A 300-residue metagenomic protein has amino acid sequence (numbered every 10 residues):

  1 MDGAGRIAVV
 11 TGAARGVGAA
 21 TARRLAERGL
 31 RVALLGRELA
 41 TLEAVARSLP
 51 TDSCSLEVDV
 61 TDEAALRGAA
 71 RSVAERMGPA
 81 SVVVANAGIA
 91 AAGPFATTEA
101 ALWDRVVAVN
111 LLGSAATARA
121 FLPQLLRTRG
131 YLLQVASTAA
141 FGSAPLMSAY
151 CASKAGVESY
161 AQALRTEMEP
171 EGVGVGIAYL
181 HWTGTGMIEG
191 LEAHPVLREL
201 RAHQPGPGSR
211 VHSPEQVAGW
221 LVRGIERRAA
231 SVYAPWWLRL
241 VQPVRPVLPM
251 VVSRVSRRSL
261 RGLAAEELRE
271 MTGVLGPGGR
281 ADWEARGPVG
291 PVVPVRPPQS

Functional and structural regions predicted by a protein language model:
A14-R15: Conserved glycine-rich cofactor-binding loop
L30-A44: Conserved glycine-rich Rossmann-like NAD(P)H-binding loop of the short-chain dehydrogenase/reductase
V58-G68, A100: The beta1-alpha1 cofactor-binding region of Rossmann-like NAD(H)/NADP(H)-dependent oxidoreductases
P94-F95, E99-D104: Substrate-binding pocket helix/loop in short-chain dehydrogenase/reductase
A118, S153: Active-site helix of classical SDR
S137: Residue(s) in the substrate-gating loop at a strand-loop-helix junction that position the organic substrate next
P170-L238: SDR active-site lid
